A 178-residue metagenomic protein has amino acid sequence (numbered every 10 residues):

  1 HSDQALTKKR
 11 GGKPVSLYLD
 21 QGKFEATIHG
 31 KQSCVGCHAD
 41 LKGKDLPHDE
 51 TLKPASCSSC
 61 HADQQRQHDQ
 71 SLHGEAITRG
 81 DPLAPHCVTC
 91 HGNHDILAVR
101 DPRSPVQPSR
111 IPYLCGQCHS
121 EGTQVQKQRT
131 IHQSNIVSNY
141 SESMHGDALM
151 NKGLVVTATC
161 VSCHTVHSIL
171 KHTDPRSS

Functional and structural regions predicted by a protein language model:
H1-S178: Short sequence/structural segments immediately N-terminal
